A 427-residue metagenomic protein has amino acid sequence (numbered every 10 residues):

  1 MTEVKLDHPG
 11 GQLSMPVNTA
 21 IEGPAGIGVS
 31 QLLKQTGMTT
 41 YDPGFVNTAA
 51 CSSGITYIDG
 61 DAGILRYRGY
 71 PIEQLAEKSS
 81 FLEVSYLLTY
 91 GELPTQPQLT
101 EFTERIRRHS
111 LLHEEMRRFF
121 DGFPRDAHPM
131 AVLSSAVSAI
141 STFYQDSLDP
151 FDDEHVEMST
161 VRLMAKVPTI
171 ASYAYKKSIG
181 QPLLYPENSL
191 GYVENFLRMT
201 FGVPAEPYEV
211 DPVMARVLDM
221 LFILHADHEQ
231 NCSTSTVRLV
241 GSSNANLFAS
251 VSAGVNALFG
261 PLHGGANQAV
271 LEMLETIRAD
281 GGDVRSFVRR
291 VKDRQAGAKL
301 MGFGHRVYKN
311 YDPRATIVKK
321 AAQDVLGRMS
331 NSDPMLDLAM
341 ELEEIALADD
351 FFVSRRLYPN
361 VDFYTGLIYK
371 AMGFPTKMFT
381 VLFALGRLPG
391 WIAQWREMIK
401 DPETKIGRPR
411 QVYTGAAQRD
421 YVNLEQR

Functional and structural regions predicted by a protein language model:
M1-R427: Non-transmembrane, aqueous-exposed alpha-helical and coiled segments at domain scale
